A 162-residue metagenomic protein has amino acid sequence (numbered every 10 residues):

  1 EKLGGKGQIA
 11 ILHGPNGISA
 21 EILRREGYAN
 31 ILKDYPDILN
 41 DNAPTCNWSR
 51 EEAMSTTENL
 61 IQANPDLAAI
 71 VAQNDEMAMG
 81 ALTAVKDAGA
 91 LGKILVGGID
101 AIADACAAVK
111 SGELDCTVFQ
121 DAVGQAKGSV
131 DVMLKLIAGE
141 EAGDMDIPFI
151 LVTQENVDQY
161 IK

Functional and structural regions predicted by a protein language model:
E1-K162: A residue-level marker of the well-folded mature domains of exported/periplasmic proteins
